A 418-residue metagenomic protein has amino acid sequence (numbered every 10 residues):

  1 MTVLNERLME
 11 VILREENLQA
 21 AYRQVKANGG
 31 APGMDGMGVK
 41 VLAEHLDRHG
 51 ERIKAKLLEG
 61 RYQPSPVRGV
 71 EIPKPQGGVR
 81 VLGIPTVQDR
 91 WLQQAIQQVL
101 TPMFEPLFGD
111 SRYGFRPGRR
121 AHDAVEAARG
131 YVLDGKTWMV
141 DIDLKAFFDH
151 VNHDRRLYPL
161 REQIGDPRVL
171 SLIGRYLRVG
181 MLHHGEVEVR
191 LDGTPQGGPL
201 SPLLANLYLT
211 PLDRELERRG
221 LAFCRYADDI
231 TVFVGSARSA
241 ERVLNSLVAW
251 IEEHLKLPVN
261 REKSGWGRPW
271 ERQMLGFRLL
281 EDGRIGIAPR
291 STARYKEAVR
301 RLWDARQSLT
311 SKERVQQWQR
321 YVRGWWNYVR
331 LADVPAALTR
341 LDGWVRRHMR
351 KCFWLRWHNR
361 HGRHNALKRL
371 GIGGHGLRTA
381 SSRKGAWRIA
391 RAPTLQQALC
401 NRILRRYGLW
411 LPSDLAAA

Functional and structural regions predicted by a protein language model:
M1-D47, E51: Non-catalytic, polymerase-adjacent accessory regions of viral genome-replication enzymes
L13, L18, P66-R68, P75 (+2 more regions): Core structural elements
P32, G36-V79: Phosphate/adenylate-binding "loop-and-lid" substructures adjacent to NTP/NAD/dNTP-binding pockets in NTP-dependent
K56-E71, P75, L107-E271: Conserved polymerase palm-domain catalytic core
V87-Q88, L92-A95, R129, L157: Duplex nucleic acid-engaging cores and interfaces of nucleic-acid transaction enzymes
R178, H254-W325: A conserved non-catalytic segment of reverse transcriptases and RNA-directed RNA polymerases corresponding to the late
V189-T194, R284, R300-R314, G324-A337 (+1 more regions): Short, solvent-exposed helix-loop connector elements
H348, F353, W357-A418: Extended C-terminal regions of large enzymes
